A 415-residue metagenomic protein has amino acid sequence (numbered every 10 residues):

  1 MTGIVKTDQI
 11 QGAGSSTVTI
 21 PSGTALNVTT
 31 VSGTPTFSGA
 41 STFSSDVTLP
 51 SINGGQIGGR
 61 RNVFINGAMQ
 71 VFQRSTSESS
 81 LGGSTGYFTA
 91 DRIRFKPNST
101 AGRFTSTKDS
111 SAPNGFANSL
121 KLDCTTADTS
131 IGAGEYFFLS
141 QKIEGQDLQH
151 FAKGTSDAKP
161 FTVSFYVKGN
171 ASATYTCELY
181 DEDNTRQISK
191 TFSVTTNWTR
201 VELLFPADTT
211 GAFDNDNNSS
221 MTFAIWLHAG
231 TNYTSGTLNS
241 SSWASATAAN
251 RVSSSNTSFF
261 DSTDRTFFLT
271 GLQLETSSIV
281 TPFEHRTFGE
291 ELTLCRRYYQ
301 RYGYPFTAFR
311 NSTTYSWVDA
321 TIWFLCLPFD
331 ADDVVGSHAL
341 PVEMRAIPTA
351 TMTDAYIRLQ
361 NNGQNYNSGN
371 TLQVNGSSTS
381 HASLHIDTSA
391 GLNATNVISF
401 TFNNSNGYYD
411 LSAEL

Functional and structural regions predicted by a protein language model:
M1-N62, E275-F283: Intrinsic low-complexity, repeat-rich intrinsically disordered segments enriched in small/flexible residues
A13-T17, Q56, S77-S84, T196 (+4 more regions): Surface-exposed ligand/attachment interfaces on beta-rich extracellular proteins
P50-R74, G211-N215, W226-T307, L411-E414: Extracellular polysaccharide-targeting segments
G54, D128-T129, Q149-K153, Q187-V194 (+1 more regions): Beta-strand-rich interaction surfaces with strong enrichment in secreted/lumenal proteins
G59-F137: Aromatic (Trp/Tyr/Phe) and Gly/Pro-enriched flexible surface segments
M69, F137-C177, L203-G211, G271-Q273 (+3 more regions): Extra-cytoplasmic beta-strand recognition segments
T174, R186, G303-L415: Phosphate/adenylate-binding glycine loop and adjacent helical scaffold
N184-F213: Extracellular carbohydrate recognition and processing domains and analogous Trp-centered ligand-binding platforms
